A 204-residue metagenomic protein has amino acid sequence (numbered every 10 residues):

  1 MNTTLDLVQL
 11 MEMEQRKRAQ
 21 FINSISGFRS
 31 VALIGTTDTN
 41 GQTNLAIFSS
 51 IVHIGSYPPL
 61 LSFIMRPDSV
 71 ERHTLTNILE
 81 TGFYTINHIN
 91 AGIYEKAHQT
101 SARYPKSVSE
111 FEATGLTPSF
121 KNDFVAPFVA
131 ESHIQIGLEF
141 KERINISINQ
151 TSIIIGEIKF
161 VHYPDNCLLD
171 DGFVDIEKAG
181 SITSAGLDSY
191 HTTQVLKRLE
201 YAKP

Functional and structural regions predicted by a protein language model:
M1-P204: Basic, polyanion-binding surface patches
